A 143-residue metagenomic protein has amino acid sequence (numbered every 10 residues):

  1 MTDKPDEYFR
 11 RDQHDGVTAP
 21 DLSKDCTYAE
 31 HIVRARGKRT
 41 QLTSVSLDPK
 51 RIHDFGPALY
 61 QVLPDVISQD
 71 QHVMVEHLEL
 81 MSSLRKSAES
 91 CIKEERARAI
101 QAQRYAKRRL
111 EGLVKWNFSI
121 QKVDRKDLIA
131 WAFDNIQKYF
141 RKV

Functional and structural regions predicted by a protein language model:
M1-V143: NAD-dependent ADP-ribosyltransferases
